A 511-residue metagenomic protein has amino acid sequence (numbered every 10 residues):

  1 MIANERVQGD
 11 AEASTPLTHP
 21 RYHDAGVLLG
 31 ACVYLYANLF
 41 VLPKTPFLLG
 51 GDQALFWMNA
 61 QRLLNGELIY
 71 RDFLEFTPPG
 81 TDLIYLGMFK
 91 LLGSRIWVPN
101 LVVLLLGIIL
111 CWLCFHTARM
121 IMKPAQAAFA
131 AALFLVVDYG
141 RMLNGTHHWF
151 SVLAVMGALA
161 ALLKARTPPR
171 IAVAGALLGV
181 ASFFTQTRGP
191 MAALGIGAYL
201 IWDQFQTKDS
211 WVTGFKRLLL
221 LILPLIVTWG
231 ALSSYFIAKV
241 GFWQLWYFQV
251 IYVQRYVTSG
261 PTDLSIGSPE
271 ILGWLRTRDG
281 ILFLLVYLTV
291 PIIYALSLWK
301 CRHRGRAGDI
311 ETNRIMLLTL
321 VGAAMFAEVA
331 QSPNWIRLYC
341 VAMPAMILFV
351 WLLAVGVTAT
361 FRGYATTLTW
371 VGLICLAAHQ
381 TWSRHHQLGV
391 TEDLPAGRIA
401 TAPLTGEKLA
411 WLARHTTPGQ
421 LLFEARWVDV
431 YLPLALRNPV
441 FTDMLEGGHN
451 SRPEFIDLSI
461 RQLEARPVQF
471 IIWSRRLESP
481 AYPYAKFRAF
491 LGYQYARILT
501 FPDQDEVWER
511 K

Functional and structural regions predicted by a protein language model:
L101-I121, F129, G157: Transmembrane-helix motifs of polytopic, lipid-linked glycan transferases
L113, F150-L178, G197-I201, A345-L348: Specific aromatic-rich, kink-prone transmembrane helix
C114-V137, V152, P169-V173: Transmembrane-helix signature of polytopic, membrane-embedded enzymes that assemble or transfer cell-envelope glycans
L135-Y139, I171-Q186, A192-L200, V227 (+1 more regions): Membrane-interface alpha helices of multi-pass inner-membrane proteins
L143-S151: Short acidic/glycine- and proline-prone juxtamembrane loop motifs at membrane-interface regions of multi-pass membrane
M156-V173, Q204-D209, G280-T312, L353: Membrane-interface transmembrane helices that cradle and orient dolichyl/undecaprenyl
P190, A324-F326, A330-F361: Hydrophobic/aromatic-rich transmembrane helices and adjacent perimembrane loops
L388, R398-H449, S459-P480: Short periplasmic/luminal acceptor-recognition loop of GT-C membrane glycosyltransferases, typified by
